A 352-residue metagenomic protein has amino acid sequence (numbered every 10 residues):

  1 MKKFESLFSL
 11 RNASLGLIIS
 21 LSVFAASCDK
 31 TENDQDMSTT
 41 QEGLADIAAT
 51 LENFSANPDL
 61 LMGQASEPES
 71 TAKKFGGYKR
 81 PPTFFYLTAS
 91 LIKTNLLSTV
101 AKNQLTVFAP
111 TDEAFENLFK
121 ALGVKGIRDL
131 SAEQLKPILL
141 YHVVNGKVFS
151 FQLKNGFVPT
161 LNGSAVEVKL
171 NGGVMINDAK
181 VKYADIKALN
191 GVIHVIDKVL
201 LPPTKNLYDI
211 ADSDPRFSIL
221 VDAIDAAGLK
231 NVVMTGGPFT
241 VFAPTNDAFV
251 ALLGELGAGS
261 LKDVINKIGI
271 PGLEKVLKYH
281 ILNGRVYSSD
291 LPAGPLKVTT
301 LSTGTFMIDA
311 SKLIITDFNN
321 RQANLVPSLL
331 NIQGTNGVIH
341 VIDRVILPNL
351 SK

Functional and structural regions predicted by a protein language model:
K2-L15, F24, C28-K352: Mature, structured domains of secreted/extracytosolic soluble proteins
